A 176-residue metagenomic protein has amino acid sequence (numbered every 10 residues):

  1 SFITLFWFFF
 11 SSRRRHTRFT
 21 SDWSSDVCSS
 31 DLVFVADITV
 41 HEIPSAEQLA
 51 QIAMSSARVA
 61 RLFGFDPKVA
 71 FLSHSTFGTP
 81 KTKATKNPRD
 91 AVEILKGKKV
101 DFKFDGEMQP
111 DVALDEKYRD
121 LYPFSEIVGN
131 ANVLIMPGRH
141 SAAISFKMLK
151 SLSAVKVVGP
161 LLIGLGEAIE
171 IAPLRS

Functional and structural regions predicted by a protein language model:
F2-C28: Single conserved hydrophobic/aromatic residue that forms the stacking wall/gate of nucleotide- or nucleobase-binding
S11, F77, R139-A142: Short glycine-rich anion-binding loops that position phosphate/pyrophosphate groups of nucleotides and phosphorylated
R13, S24-S25, I52-V59, A84-G106 (+1 more regions): Gly/Ser/Thr-rich active-site loops/lids in small-molecule metabolic enzymes that frequently grip phosphoryl groups
D31-H41, G164-E167: Gly-rich Lys/Arg/Thr-decorated short loops/hinges at beta-loop-alpha junctions or inter-strand turns that position
D37-A50, T79, L174-S176: Short, glycine-rich nucleotide/cofactor-binding loops
I38-T39, H74-V133: Active-site rim loops that border cofactor/substrate pockets in soluble metabolic enzymes
E126-I127, S141, S145-S176: Internal helix-turn-beta structural module
